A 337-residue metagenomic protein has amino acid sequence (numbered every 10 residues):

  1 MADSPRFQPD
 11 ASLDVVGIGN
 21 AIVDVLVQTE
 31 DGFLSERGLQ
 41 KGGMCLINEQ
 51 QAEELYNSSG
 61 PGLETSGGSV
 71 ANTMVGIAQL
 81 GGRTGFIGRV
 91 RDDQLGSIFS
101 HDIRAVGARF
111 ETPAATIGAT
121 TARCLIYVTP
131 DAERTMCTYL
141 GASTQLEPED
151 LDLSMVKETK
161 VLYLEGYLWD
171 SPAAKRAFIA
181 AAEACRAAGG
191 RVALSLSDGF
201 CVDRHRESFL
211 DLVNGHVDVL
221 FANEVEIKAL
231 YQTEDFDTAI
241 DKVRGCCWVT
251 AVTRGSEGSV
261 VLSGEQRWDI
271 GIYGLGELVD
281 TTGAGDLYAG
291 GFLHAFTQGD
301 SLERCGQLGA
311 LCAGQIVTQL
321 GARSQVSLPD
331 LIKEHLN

Functional and structural regions predicted by a protein language model:
M1-I22, S35-K41, A184, E207 (+1 more regions): Conserved phosphate-binding/catalytic region of the ribokinase-like
A2-I87, S97-I98: Glycine-rich phosphate/adenosyl-contacting loop at the front of the ribokinase-like
D10, L153-K157, V213-N214, R244: A short, aliphatic-rich alpha-helical micro-motif
T84, F110, V192-A193, T250: Hydrophobic beta-strand scaffold residues
D102-A119: A glycine-rich helix N-cap at a beta->alpha junction
E111-A115, I126-P172: Conserved phosphate-binding/catalytic loop of the ribokinase/pfkB sugar-kinase fold
V161-D241, E257-S259: Conserved beta-alpha-beta core of the PfkB/ribokinase-like small-molecule kinase fold
